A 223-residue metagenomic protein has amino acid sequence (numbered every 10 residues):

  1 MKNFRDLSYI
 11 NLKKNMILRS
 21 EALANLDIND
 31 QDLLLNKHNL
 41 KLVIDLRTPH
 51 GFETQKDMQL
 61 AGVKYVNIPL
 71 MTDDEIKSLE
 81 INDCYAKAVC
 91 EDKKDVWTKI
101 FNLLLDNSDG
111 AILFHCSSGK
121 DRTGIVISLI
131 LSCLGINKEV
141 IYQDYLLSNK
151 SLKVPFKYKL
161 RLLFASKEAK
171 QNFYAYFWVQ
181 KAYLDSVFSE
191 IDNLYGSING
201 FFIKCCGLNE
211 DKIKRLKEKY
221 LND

Functional and structural regions predicted by a protein language model:
M1-L113, V126-D223: Cys-dependent protein tyrosine phosphatase-like superfamily
S118, R122-T123: Ser/Thr-glycine-rich phosphate-binding loops at phosphate-binding pockets of nucleotides, nucleotide cofactors
